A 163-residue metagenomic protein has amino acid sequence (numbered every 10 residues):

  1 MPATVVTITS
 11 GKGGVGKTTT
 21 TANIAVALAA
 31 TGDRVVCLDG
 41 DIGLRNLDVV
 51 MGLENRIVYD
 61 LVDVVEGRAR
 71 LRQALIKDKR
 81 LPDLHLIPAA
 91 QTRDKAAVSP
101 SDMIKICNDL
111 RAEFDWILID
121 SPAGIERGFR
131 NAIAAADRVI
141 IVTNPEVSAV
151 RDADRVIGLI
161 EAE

Functional and structural regions predicted by a protein language model:
P2-D41, L110: Walker A/P-loop phosphate-binding motif and the immediately C-terminal alpha-helix
S10, D39, P88-Q91, S121 (+1 more regions): Flexible glycine-/small-residue-rich
G13, D94-K95, G124, S148: Glycine-/small-residue-rich active-site loops that bind phosphorylated ligands and cofactors
T20, R70, G124: Residue-level recognition of oxygen-bearing side chains
L28, G32, I42, E54 (+5 more regions): Conserved NTP-handling cores and scaffolds of large molecular machines
R34, D83, R138: Residues at the starts of beta-strands that form the adenosine-phosphate
C37-A112: P-loop/Walker-type NTP enzyme "switch/lid" segment
S101, K105, D109-A112, W116-E163: Conserved catalytic-core segment of NTP-binding enzymes
